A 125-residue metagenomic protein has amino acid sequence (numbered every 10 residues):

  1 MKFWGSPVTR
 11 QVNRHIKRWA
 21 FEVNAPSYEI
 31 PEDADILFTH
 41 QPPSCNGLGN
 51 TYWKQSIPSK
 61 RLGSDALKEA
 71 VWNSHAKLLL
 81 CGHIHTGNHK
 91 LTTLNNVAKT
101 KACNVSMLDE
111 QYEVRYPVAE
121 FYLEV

Functional and structural regions predicted by a protein language model:
M1-L62, M107: Conserved catalytic scaffold of divalent metal-dependent phosphoesterases
T9, E69-S74, L78, H85-V125: Binuclear metal-dependent phosphoesterase catalytic core
E22-E29, L67-A70, L91-T93: Short, flexible, glycine/charge-rich loop motifs used to bind or transfer phosphoryl groups or to couple energy/partner
L37, L67, L79: Short hydrophobic/aromatic patches on the structural cores and recognition surfaces of FHA
Q41, G82-I84: Short secondary-structure boundary segments
S59-V71: Catalytic cores of soluble, metal-dependent hydrolases
